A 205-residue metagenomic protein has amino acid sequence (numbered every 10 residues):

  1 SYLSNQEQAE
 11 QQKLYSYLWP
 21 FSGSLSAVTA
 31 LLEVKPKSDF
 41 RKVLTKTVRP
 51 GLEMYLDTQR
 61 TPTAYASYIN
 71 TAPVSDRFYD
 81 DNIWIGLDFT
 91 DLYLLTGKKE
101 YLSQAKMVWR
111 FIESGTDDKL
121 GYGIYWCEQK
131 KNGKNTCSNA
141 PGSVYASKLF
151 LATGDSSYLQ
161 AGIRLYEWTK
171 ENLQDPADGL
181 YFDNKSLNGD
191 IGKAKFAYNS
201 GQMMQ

Functional and structural regions predicted by a protein language model:
S1-Q205: Glycan-recognition and catalytic cores of secretory/periplasmic carbohydrate-active enzymes
